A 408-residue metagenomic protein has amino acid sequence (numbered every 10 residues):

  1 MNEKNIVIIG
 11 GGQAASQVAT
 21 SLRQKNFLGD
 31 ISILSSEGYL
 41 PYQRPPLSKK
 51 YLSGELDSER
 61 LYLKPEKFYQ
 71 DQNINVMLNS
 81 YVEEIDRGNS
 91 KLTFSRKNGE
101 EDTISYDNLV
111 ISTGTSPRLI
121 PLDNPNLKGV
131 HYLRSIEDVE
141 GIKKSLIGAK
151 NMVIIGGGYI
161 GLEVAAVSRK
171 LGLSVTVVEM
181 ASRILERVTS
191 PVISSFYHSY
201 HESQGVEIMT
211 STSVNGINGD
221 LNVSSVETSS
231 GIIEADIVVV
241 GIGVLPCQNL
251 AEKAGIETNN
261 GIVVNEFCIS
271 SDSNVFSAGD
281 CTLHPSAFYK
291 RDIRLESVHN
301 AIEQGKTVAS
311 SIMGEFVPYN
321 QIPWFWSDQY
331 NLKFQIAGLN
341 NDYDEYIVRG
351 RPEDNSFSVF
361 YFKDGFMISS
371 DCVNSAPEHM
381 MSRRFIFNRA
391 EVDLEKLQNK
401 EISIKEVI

Functional and structural regions predicted by a protein language model:
M1-I9, P65-V153, E227-S229, V239-G241 (+2 more regions): FAD-binding core/adjacent interface of flavoenzyme oxidoreductases
N2-N5, Q24, C281-M380: Mid-to-C-terminal Rossmann-like scaffold of FAD/NAD(P)H-dependent oxidoreductases
N2-N75, V167-V188, M381: Beta1-alpha1 glycine-rich phosphate/pyrophosphate-binding loop at the start of Rossmann-like nucleotide-binding domains
G12-A15, G158-G161, A309: Catalytic nucleophile loop
L28-D30, Q70-Q72, V76-K97, I104 (+1 more regions): A Rossmann-like FAD-binding core segment of flavoenzymes
N126-I147, N218-T307: FAD-site-proximal beta/loop scaffold in flavoenzymes
G141-T189, V223: Rossmann-like NAD(P)H-binding beta-loop-alpha module
V392-I408: Cysteine/selenocysteine-centered motifs that mediate thiol-based redox chemistry or coordinate metal-sulfur cofactors
